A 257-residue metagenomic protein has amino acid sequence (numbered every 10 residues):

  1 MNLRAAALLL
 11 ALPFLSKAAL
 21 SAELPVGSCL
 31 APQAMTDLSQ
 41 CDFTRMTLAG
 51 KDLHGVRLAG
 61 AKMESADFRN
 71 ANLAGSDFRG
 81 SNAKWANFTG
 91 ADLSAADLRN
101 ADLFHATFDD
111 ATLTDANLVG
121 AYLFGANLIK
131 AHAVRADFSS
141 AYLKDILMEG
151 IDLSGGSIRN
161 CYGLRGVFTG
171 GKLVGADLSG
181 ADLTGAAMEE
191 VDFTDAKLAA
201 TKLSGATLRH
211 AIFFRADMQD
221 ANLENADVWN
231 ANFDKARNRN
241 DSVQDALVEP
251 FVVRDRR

Functional and structural regions predicted by a protein language model:
M1-A5: Positively charged n-region of N-terminal signal peptides that target proteins for export
A6-K17: Bacterial N-terminal signal peptides
L20-R257: Tandem repeat scaffolds
